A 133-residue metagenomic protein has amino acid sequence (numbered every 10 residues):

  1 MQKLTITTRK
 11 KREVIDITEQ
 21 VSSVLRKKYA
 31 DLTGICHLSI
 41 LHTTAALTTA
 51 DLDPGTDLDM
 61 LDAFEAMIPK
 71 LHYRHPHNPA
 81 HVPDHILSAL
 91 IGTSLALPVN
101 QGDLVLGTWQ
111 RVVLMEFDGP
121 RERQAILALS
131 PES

Functional and structural regions predicted by a protein language model:
M1-S133: Active-site histidine-anchored catalytic micro-motif
